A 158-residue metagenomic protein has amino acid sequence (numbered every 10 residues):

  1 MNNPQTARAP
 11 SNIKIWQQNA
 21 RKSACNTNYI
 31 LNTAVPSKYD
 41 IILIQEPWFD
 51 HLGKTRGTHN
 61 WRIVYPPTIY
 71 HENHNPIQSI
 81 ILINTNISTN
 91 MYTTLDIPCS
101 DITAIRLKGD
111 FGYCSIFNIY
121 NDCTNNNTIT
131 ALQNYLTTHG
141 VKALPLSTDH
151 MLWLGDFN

Functional and structural regions predicted by a protein language model:
M1-M151: Short phosphate/oxyanion-binding micro-motifs
G155-N158: Short, well-ordered beta-to-alpha junction loops that form the rim of enzyme active sites and present histidine/acidic
